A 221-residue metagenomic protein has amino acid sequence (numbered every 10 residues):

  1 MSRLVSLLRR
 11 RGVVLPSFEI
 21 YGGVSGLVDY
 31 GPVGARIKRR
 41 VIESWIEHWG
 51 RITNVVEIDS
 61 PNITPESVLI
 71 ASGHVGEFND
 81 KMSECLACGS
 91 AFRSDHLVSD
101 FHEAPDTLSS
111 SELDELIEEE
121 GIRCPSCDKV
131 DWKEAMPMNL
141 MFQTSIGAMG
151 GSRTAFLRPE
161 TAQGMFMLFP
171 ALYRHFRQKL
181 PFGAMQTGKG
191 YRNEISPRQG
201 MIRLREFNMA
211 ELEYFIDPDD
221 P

Functional and structural regions predicted by a protein language model:
M1-P221: TRNA-recognition modules of translation machinery and tRNA-sensing kinases, especially anticodon-binding
